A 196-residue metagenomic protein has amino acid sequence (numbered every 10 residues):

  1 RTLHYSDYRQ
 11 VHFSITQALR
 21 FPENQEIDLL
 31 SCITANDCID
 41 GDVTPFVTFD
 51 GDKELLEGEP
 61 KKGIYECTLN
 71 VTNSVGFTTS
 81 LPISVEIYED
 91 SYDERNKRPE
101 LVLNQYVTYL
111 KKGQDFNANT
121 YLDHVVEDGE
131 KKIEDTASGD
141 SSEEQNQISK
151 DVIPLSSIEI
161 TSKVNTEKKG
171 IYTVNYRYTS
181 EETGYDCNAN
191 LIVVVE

Functional and structural regions predicted by a protein language model:
R1, R9, R20, K53 (+4 more regions): Arginine residue identity/basic-tract feature
L3-D42, D93-S149: Solvent-exposed, low-complexity, repeat-rich "mucin-like" stalks and linkers
I39-Y88, D128-V195: Serine/threonine-rich, repeat-prone extracellular segments and beta-strand-based repeat modules of secreted/surface
